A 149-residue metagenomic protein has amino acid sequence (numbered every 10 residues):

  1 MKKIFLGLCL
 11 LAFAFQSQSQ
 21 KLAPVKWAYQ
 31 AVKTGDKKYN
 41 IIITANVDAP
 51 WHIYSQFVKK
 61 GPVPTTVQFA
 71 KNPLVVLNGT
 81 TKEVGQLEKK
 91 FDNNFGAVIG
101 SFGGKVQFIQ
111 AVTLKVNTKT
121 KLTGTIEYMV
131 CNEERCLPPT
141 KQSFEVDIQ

Functional and structural regions predicted by a protein language model:
M1-L22: Bacterial Sec-dependent N-terminal signal peptides
Q18-Q149: Extracellular/lumen-exposed scaffold segments
